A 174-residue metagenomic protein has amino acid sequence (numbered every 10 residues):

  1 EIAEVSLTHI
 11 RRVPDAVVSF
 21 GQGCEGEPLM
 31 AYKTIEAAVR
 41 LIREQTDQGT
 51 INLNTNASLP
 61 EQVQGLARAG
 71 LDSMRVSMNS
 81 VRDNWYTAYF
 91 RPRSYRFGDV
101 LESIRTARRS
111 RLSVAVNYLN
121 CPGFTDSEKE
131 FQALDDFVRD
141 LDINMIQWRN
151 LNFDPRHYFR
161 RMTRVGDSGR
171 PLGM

Functional and structural regions predicted by a protein language model:
E1-A37, R43-Q62, A69-V100, N144-Q147: Core AdoMet radical
A31-T34, S127-E130, R160-R161: Short glycine/threonine-rich loop-to-helix capping motif typified by GTGT followed within a few residues by an Asp-Pro
L41, G65-R68, T106, S110 (+1 more regions): Alpha-helical scaffold elements within enzyme catalytic domains, especially in hydrolases
Q45-T46, E102-V114, L141, M174: A structural motif corresponding to the C-terminal end of an alpha-helix and its immediate exit/capping segment
E61-R68, G123-D140: Catalytic cores of alpha/beta
P92-R93, S103-E130, N152: Conserved strand-turn element in the central/C-terminal portion of the radical SAM core barrel that lines
Q132-M174: Auxiliary Fe-S-binding modules of radical SAM enzymes
